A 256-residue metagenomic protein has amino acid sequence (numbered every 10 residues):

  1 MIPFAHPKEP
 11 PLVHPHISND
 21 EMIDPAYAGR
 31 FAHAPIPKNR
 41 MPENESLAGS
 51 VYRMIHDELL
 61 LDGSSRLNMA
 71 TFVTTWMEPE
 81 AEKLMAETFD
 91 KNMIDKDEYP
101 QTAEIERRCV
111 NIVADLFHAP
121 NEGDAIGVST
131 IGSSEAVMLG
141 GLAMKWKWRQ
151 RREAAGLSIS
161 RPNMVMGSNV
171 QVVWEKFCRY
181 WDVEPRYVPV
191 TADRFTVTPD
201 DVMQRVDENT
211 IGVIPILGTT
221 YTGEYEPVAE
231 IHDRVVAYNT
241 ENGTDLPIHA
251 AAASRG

Functional and structural regions predicted by a protein language model:
I2-D124: N-terminal entrance/gating region of PLP-dependent enzymes' catalytic architecture
E21, G132-G256: Conserved PLP-enzyme active-site core in the AAT-like
G127-T130: Short, conserved non-catalytic motifs in the polymerase core
